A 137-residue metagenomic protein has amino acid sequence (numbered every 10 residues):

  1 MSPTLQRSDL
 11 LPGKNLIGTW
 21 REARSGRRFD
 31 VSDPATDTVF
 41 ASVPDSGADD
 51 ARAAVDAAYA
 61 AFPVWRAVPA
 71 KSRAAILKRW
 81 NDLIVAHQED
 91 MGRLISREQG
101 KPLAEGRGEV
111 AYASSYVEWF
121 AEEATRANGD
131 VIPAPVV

Functional and structural regions predicted by a protein language model:
M1-S42, A75, R79, A127-V137: Terminal low-complexity tails and localization/encapsulation signals of metabolic enzymes
F40-A127: Glycine-rich loop-to-alpha-helix module at the N-terminal edge of alpha/beta enzyme cores
